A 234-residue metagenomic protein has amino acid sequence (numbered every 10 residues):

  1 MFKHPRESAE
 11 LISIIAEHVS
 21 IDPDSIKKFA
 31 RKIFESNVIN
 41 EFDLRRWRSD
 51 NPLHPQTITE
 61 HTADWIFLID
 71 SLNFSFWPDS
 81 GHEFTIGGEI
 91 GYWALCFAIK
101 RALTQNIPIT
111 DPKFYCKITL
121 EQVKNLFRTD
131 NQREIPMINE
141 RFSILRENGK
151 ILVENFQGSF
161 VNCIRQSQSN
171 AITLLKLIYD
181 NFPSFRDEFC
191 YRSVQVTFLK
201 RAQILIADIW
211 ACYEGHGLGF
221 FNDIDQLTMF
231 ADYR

Functional and structural regions predicted by a protein language model:
M1-T197: Phosphate/adenylate-binding glycine loop and adjacent helical scaffold
F2-L11, E17, I21, A207-R234: Accessory, usually C-terminal, subdomains that scaffold auxiliary metal cofactors
L177-F185, L205-H216: Short hydrophobic alpha-helical module
V194-D208: Short, contiguous, well-structured surface segments enriched in hydrophobic/aromatic residues
